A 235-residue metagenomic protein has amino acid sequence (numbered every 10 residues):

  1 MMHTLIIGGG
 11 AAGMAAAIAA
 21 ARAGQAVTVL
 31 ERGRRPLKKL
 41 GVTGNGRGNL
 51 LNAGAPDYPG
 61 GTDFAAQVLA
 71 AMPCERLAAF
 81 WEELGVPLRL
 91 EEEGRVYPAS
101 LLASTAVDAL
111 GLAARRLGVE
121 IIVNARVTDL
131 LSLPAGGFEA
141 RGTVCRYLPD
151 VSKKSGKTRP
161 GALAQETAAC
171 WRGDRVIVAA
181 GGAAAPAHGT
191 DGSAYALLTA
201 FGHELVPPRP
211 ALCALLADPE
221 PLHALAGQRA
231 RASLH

Functional and structural regions predicted by a protein language model:
M2-V29: N-terminal Rossmann-like FAD-binding beta1-loop-alpha1 element of flavoenzymes
I7, V42, V178-A179: Redox-cofactor binding/interface segments in oxidoreductases and associated redox assembly factors
A21-N45: Glycine-rich FAD pyrophosphate-binding loop
R22-A23, R35, R76-A79, E83-G94 (+3 more regions): Residue-level recognition of phosphate/Mg2+-coordinating polar/acidic sites in nucleotide-handling active sites
N45-E93: Glycine-rich active-site loop/strand segments that organize a redox cofactor
A65-P73, E92-L112, I122, A183-T190 (+1 more regions): Short beta-strand to alpha-helix junction loop
W81, L110, L198: Residue-level signal for inorganic ion chemistry
A113-H235: Predominantly flavin-linked oxidoreductase catalytic cores and closely associated redox partners
